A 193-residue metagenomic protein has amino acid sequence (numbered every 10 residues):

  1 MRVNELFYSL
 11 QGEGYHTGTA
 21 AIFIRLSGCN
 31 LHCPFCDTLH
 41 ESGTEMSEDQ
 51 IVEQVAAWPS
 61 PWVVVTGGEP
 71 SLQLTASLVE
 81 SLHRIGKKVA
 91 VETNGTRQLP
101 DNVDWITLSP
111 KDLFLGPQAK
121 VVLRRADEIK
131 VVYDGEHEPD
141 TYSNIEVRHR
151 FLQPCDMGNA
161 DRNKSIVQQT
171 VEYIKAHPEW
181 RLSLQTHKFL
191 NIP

Functional and structural regions predicted by a protein language model:
M1-Y8, A20-F23, L31-D104: Conserved Radical SAM active-site core
S9-G14: A short beta-strand-turn-helix
S71-P193: Conserved AdoMet/S-adenosylmethionine-binding subsite of the radical SAM
